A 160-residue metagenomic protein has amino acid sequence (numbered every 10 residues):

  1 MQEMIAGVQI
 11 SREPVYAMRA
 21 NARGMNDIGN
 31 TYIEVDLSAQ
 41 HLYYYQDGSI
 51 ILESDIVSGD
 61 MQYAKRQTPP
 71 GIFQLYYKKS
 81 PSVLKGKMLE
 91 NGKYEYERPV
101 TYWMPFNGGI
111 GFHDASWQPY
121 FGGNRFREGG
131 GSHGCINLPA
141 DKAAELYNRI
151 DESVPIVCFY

Functional and structural regions predicted by a protein language model:
M1-P81, P99-Y102: Cell wall/extracellular polymer interaction/catalysis modules
Q2, T68, G86-Y160: Exported/periplasmic cell-wall-interacting domains
